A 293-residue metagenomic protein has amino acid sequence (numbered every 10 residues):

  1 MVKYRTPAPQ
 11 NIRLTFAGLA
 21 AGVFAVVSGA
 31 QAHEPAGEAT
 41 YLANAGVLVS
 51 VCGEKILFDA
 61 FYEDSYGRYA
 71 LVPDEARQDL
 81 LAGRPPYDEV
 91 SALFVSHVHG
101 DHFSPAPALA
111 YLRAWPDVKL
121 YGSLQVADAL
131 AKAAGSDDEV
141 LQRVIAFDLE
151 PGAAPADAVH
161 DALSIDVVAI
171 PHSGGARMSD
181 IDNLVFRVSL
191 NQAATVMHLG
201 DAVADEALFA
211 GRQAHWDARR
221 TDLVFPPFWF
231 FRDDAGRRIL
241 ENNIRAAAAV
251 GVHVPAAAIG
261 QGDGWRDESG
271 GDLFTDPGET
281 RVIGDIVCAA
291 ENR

Functional and structural regions predicted by a protein language model:
M1-N11: N-terminal secretory signal peptides that target proteins for export/translocation
T15-V27: Bacterial N-terminal signal peptides
H33-G83, S179-V203: Conserved beta-strand hairpin/beta-sheet module of binuclear metal-dependent hydrolase folds, prominently
E54-V98, P105-A110, V203-A218: Pre-active-site segment of Zn-dependent metallo-hydrolases
F58-D59, E89-D101, Y121-L124, M197-A202 (+4 more regions): Active-site neighborhood of phospho(di)ester-bond hydrolases with catalytic His/Asp-centered motifs
A82-P151: Active-site HxH/HxHxD metal-binding segment of metal-dependent hydrolases
A134-L163, R237-R293: Binuclear metal-ion centers of metallo-dependent hydrolases, dominated by the metallo-beta-lactamase
P171-N243: Active-site-proximal loop/helix segments of hydrolase catalytic cores
